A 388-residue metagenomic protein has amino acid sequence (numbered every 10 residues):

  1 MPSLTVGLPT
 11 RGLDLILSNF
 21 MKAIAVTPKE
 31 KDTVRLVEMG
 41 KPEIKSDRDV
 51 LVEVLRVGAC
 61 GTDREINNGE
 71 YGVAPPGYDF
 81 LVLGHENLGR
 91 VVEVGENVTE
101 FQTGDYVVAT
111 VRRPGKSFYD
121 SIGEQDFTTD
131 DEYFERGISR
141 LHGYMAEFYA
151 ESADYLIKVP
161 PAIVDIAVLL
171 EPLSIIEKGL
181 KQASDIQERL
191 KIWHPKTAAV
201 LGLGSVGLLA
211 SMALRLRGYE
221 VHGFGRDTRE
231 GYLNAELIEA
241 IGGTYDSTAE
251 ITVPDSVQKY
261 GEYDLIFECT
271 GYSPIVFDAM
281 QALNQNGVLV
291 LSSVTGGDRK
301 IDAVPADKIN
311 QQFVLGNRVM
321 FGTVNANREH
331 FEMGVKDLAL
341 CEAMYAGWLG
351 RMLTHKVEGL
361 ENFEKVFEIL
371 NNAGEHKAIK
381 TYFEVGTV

Functional and structural regions predicted by a protein language model:
S3-M21, F277, R328-V388: C-terminal hydrophobic helical "lid"/dimerization subdomain of Rossmann-like NAD(P)H-dependent oxidoreductases
P42-V57, Y71-F118, P160-A162: Glycine-rich beta-strand-centered segment in the early N-terminal region that forms part of a ligand/cofactor-binding
P114-T197: NAD(P)H dinucleotide-binding glycine-rich loop of Rossmann-like/cofactor-binding domains, especially the beta1-alpha1
I163-E250: Mid-domain Rossmann-like dinucleotide-binding core that forms the NAD(H)/NADP(H) cofactor-binding site
I186-T197, Y232, E239-R318, T387-V388: Glycine-rich cofactor phosphate-binding loops and adjacent beta1-alpha1 units of small-molecule cofactor enzyme domains
G225-R229, T295, A326: Residues in the short beta-alpha loop(s) of Rossmann-like NAD(P)-binding domains
V253-S256, R299-T354: C-terminal substrate-binding/catalytic core of Rossmann-like NAD(P)-dependent dehydrogenases/reductases
